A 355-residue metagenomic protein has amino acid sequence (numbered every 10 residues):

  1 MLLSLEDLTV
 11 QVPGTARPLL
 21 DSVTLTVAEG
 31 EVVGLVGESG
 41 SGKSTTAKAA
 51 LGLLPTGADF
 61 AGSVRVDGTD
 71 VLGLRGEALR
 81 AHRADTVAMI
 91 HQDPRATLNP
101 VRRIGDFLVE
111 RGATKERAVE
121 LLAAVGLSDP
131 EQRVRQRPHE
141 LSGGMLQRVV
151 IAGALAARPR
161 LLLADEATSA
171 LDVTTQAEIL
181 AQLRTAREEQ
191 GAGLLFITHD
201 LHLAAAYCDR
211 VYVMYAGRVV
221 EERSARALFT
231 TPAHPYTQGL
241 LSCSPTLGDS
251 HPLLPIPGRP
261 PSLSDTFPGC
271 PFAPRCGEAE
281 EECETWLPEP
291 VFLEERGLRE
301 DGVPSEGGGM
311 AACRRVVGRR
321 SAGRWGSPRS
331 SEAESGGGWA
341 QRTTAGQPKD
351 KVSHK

Functional and structural regions predicted by a protein language model:
D59-D70: Conserved ABC transporter NBD signature motif
D70, E116-Q132, L241: Conserved ABC ATPase "signature" region
V71-A88, A227-P232, P261-F267: ABC ATPase NBD coupling module
E131-V134, E222-A333, G337-R342: Short catalytic/signature loops enriched in Gly
R137-L141, M145: Conserved ABC ATPase signature
A156-R160: A short, proline-enriched helix->beta-strand linker immediately N-terminal to the Walker B motif in ABC-type P-loop
A167, L171-H251: P-loop NTP-binding/switch modules centered on Walker-like glycine-rich loops
